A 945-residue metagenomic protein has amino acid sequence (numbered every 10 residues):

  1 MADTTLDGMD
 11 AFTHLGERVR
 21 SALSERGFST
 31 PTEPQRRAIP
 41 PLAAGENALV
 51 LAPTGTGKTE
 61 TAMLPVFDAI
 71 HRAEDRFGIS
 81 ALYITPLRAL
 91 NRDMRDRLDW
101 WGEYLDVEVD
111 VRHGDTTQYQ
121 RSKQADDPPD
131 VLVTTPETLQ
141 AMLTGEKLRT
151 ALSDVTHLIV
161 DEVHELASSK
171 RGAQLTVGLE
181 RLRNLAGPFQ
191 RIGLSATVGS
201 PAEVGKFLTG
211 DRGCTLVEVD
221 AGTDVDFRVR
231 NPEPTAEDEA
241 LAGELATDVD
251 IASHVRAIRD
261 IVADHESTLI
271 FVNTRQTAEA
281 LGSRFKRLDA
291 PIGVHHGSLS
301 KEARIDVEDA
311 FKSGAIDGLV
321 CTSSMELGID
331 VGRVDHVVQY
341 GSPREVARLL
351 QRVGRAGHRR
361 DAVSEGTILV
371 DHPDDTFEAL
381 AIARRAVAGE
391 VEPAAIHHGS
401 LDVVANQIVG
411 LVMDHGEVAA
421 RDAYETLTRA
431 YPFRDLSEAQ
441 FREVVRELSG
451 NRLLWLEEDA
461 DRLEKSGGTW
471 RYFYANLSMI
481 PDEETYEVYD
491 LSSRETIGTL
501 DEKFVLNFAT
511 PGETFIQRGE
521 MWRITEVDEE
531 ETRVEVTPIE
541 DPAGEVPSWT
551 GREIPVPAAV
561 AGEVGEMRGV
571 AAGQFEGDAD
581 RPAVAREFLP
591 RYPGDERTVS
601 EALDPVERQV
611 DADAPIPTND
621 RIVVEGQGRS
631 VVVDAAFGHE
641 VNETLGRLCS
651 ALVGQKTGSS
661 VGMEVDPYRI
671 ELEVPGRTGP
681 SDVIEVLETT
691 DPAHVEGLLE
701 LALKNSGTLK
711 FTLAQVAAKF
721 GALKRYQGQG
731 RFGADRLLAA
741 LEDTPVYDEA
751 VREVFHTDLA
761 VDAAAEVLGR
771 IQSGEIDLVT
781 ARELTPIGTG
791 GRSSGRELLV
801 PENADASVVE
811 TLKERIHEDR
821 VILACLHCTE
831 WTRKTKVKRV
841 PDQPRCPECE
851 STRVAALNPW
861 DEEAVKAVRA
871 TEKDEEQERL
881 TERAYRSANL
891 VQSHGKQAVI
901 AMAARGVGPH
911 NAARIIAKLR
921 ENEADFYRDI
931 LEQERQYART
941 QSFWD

Functional and structural regions predicted by a protein language model:
A2-D3, D7, A11, R18-S24 (+4 more regions): Helicase motor core with emphasis on the C-terminal RecA-like subdomain
L15, F28-A44: N-terminal pre-P-loop "Q-motif" helix
G243-S253, A460-L506, G512: A contiguous, basic/glycine-rich beta-loop/short-helix subdomain that forms a polymer-engagement track
N406-V418, V488-S492, A884, N889-V891: Short amphipathic alpha-helical interface segments
Y424-L427, Y431-E484, E545-D945: Extended, highly charged accessory segments
T510-G512, R518-G519: Loop/turn positions that initiate beta-strands
E520-V527: Short beta-strand-centered aromatic/proline hotspots
D528-P547: Short, solvent-exposed secondary-structure boundary/capping segments
